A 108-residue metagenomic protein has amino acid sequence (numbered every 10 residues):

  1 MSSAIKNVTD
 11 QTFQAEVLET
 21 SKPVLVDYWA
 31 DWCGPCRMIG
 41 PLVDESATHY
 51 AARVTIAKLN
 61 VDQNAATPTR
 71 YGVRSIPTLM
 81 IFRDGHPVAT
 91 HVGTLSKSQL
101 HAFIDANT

Functional and structural regions predicted by a protein language model:
M1-L25, W29-T55, Q63-T78, R83-T108: Proteins that catalyze or organize thiol-disulfide redox chemistry and the adjacent proteostasis machinery handling
K58: Conserved residues in the N-terminal Rossmann fold of short-chain dehydrogenase/reductase
